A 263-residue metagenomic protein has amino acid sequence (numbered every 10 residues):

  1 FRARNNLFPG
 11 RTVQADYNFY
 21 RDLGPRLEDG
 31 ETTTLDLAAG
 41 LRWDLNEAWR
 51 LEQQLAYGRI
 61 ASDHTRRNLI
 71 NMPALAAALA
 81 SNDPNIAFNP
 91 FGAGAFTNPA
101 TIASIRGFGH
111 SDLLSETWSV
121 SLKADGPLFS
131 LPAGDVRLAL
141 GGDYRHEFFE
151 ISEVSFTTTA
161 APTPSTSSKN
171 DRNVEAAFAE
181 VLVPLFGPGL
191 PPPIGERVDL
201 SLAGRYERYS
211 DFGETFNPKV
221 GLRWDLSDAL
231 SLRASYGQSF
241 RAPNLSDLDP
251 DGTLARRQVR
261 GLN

Functional and structural regions predicted by a protein language model:
F1-V174, P188-L190, S235-N263: Surface-exposed, low-complexity loop segments enriched in small/polar and acidic residues
A39, L226-A229: The structured alpha-helical core of multi-pass membrane proteins
A74-A77, A177-A179, V183, F216-S227: Feature captures outer-membrane beta-barrel proteins of Gram-negative bacteria and organelles
A133-D135, I194, F212-F216: Short glycine/proline-enriched turns and hinge-like loops at secondary-structure junctions
D171, E207-F216: Solvent-exposed loop/turn segments connecting transmembrane beta-strands in outer-membrane beta-barrel proteins
G187-L200: Short helix/loop segment immediately N-terminal to the Walker
R197-S210, A234-Y236: Transmembrane beta-strand segments that form the barrel wall of outer-membrane beta-barrel proteins
T215-G221, R233, S246-L248: Short beta-alpha junctions and helix-cap segments that line functional grooves
